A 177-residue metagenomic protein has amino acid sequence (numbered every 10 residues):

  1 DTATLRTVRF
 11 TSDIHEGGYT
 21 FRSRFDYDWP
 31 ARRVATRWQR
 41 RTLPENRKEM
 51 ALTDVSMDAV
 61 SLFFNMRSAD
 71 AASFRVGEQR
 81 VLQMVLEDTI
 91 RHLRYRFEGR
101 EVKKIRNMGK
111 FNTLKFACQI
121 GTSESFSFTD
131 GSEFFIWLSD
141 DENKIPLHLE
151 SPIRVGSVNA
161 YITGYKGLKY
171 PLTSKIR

Functional and structural regions predicted by a protein language model:
D1-W29, A72-R177: Acidic, serine/threonine-rich low-complexity disordered tracts
S23-A69: Hydrophobic, well-structured mid-protein blocks that either form specific transmembrane helices
